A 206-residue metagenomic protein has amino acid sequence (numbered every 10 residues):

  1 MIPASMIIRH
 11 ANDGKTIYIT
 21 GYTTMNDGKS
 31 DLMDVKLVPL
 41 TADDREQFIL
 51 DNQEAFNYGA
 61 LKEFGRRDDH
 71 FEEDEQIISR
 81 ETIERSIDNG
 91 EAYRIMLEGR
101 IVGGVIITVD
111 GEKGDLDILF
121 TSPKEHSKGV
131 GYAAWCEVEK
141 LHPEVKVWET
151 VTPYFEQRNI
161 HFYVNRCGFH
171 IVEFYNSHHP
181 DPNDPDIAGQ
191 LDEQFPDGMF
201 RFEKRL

Functional and structural regions predicted by a protein language model:
V35-L50, G59-L61: A short beta-loop-alpha structural element at the N-terminal edge of CoA-dependent acyl/N-acetyltransferase catalytic
F56-T82: Conserved GNAT-fold acetyl-CoA-binding loop/helix
R94, R100-T108, D115-F120: Conserved beta-strand in the GNAT
V109-D117, H126, E144: A conserved beta-turn-beta hairpin within the catalytic core of GNAT-like acetyltransferases that forms part
L119-H126, T152-Y154: A short, internal acetyl-CoA/4′-phosphopantetheine-binding micro-motif in the GNAT/acyltransferase core
T121, S127-K140: Conserved acetyl-CoA-binding loop-helix of GNAT-fold acetyltransferases
H142-Y154: Conserved GNAT acetyl-CoA-binding A-motif
V151-T152, N165-E193: Conserved catalytic-core motifs of GNAT/GCN5-like acyltransferases
